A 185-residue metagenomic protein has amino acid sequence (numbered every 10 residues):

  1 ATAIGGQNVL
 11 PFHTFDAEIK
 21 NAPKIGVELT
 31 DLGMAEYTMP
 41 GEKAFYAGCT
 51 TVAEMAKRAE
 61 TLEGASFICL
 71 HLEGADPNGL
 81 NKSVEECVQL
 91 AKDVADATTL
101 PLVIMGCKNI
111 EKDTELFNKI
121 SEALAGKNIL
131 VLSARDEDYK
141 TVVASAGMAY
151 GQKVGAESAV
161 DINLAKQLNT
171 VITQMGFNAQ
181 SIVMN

Functional and structural regions predicted by a protein language model:
T2-L32: Glycine-rich, aromatic-flanked loop segments that form ligand/cofactor-binding clefts across common enzyme folds
N21-E54, R58, G79-K82, G106-I110 (+2 more regions): Active-site mouth loops of central-metabolism enzymes
E36-A44, G64-D93, T98, I104-E111: Glycine-rich, proline-tolerant flexible connector loops at the mouths of alpha/beta enzymes
A59, I120, M184: Conserved, mostly hydrophobic/aromatic
G64, S121-I129, A146-V154, F177-Q180: Glycine-enriched alpha-helix->loop->beta-strand junction motifs that scaffold or abut catalytic
C69-H71, N78-N81, P101-K112, G126-Y139 (+2 more regions): Catalytic beta/alpha-barrel core
K112-S121, K140-A146, A165-Q174: Distinct, well-ordered alpha-helical segments
V171-N185: Active-site/ligand-binding-proximal alpha/beta "capping" segment
